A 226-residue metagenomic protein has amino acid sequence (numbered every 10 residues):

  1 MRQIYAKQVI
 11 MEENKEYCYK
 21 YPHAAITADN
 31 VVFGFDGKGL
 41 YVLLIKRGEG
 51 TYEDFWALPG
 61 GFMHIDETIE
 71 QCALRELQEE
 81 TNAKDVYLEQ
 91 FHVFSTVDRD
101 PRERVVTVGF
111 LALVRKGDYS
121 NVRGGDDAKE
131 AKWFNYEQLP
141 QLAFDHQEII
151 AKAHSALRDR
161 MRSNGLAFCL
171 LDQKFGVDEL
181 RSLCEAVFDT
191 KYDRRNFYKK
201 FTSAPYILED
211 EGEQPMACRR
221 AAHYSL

Functional and structural regions predicted by a protein language model:
K15-A57, E70: N-terminal strand-loop-strand
A24-A28, E70-Q71, N82-N121, E137-Q138 (+2 more regions): Active-site segment of metal-dependent pyrophosphate-handling enzymes, primarily the Nudix hydrolase catalytic core
V42, R47-E49, E53, G60 (+3 more regions): Short, His- and charge-rich active-site/binding loops that engage polyanionic ligands
P59, A73, L77: Hydrophobic alpha-helical positions that pack around
N121-L157, L170-D178, N196-Y206: NUDIX/MutT-family hydrolases
S182-T190: Short helix-coil junctions and helix-kink-helix linkers
D210-L226: Long, intrinsically disordered, low-complexity Ser/Thr/Pro-rich regulatory/activation regions of nuclear proteins
